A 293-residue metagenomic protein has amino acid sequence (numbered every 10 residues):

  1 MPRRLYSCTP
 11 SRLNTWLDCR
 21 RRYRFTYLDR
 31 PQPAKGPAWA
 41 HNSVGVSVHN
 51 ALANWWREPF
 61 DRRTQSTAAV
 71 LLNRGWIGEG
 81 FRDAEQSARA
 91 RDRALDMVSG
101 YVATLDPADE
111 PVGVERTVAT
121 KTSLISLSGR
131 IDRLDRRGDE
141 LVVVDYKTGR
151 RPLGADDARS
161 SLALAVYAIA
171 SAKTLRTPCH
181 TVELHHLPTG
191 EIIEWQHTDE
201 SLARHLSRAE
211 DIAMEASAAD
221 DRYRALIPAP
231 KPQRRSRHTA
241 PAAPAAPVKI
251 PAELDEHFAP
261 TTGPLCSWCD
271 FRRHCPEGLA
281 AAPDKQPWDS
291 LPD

Functional and structural regions predicted by a protein language model:
S7, S171-D293: Metal-dependent nuclease catalytic regions and adjoining charged, substrate-binding loops involved in nucleic-acid end
L13-P33, P37-E58, R91, L95 (+2 more regions): Nuclease catalytic cores
L17-Y27, S43-S47, D61-G78, T177-H186: Short, compositionally biased low-complexity segments
R20-Y27, E140-D145, P241-A246: Active-site-adjacent bridging/hinge elements
P31, R150-P152, D284: Short, surface-exposed beta-strand-loop junctions and turns on beta-sheet-rich folds
A40, V44, A90, S160-A163 (+1 more regions): Hydrophobic (often cysteine-bearing) scaffold residues that line and stabilize catalytic clefts of nucleotide/cofactor
N50-E115, K121: A non-catalytic, helix-rich entry segment at domain boundaries
R116-D211: Mg2+/Mn2+-dependent nuclease catalytic core
